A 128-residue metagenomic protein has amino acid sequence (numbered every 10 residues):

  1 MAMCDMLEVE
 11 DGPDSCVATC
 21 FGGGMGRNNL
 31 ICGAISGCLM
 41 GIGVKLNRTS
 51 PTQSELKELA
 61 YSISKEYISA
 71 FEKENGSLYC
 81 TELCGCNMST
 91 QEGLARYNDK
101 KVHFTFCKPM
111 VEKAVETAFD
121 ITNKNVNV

Functional and structural regions predicted by a protein language model:
M1-A18: Helix-rich "cap/lid" substructures immediately adjacent to catalytic or cofactor-binding pockets
M1-M6, G41, S54-V128: Amphipathic alpha-helical interface segments
P13-C20, S54-L59: Beta-strand segments within the central parallel beta-sheet cores of soluble alpha/beta enzyme folds
F21-N29, D99-H103: A short glycine/serine-rich beta->alpha loop
R27-C38: Conserved alpha-helical segments that form or flank metal/cofactor-binding pockets of metalloenzymes
G37-N47: DPxDG-like acidic metal-binding loop motif
L46-T49, S54: Domain-level signature for proteins that mediate thiol-based redox and metal-cofactor handling
